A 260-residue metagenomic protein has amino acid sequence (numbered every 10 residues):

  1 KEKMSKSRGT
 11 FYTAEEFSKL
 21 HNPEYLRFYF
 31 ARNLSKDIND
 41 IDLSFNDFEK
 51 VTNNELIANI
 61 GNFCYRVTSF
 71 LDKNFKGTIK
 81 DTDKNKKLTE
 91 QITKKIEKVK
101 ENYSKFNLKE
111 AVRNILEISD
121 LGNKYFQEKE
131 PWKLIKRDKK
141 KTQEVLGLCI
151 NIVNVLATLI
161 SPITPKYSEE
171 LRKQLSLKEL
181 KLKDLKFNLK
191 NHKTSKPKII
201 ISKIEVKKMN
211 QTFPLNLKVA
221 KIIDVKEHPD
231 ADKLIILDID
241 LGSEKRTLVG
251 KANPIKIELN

Functional and structural regions predicted by a protein language model:
E2-L88, L177-I201: Catalytic adenosine-cofactor/nucleotide-binding cores of aminoacyl-tRNA synthetases and other
K6, F17-S18, F48-N59, K84-I92 (+2 more regions): Secondary-structure capping and boundary motifs in well-ordered enzyme cores
T13, S44-D47, K98, V155-L159: Short, hydrophobic/aromatic alpha-helical segments in well-folded domains
H21, F106, I163-T164: Single, functionally critical "micro-switch" positions that shape active/binding sites and transmembrane helices
D40-F45, T93-E101: Short, charged/polar, low-complexity loop and linker segments that flank or interrupt alpha-helical bundles
I41, E101, L116-N260: Basic, alpha-helical terminal appendages of large translation-related enzymes
I57-L71, V112, L116-S119, I150 (+1 more regions): Short, hydrophobic, well-ordered secondary-structure elements
C64-V99, S119-K139: Conserved, charged catalytic cores of large soluble enzymes
